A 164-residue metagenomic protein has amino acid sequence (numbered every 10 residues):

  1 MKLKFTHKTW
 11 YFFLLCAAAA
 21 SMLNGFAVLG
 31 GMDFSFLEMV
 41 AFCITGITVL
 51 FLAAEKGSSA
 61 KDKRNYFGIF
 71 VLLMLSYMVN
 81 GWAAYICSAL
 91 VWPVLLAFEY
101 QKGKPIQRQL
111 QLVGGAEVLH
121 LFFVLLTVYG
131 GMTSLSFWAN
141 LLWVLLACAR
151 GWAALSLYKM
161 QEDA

Functional and structural regions predicted by a protein language model:
M1-F51: N-terminal topogenic module of multi-pass integral membrane proteins
K2-H7, L52-G57, V94-L112, C148-A164: Cytosolic juxtamembrane helix at the C-terminal end of the final transmembrane segment
L3-W10, G31-L37, S59-K63, A84 (+2 more regions): Membrane-interface helix-boundary signature
T6-A18, M39-A41, S59-V71, I86-A89 (+1 more regions): Short hydrophobic alpha-helical membrane-embedded segments
C16, S88-F98, Q107-G131, A139-L146 (+1 more regions): Hydrophobic alpha-helical membrane segments
M22-G31, S76-W82, F123-S134: Juxtamembrane "helix-exit" motif on the non-cytosolic side of transmembrane helices
F34-G46, W82-W92, S136-A147: Alpha-helical transmembrane segments of polytopic membrane proteins
D62-Q111: Membrane-proximal helix-loop-helix units in multi-pass membrane proteins
